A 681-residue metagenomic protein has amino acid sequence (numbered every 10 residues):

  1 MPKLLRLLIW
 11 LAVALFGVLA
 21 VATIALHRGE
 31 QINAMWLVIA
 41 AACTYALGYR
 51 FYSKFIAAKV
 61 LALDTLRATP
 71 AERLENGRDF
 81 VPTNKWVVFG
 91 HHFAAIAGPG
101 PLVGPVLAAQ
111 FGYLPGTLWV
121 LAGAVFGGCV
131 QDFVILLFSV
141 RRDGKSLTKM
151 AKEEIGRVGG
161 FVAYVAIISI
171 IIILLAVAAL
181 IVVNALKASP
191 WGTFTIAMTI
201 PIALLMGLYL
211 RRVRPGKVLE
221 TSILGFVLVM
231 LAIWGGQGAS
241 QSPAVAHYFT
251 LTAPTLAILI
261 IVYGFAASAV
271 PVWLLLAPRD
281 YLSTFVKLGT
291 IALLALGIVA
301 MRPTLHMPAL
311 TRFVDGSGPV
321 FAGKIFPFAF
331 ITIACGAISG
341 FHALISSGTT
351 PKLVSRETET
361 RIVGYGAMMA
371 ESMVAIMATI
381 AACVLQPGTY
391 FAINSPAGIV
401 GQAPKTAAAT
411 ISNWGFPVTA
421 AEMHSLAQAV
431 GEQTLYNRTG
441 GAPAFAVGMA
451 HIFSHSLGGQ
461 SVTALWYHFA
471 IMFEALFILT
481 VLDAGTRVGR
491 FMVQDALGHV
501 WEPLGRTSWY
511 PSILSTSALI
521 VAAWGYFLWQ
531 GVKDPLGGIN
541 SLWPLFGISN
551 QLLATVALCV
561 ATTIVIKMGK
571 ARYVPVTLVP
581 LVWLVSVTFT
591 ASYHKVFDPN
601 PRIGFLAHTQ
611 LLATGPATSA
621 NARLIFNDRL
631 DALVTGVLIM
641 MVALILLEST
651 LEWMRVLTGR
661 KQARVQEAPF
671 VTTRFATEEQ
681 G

Functional and structural regions predicted by a protein language model:
M1-A14, L47-L102, T284, G323-F328: Membrane-interface "cap" regions at the ends of multi-pass membrane proteins
V18-Q31, L102, L114, I172-A188 (+11 more regions): Transmembrane helix-loop junctions in multi-pass membrane proteins
A22-R28, N33, D79-R142, E153-R157 (+8 more regions): Membrane-interface helix-loop-helix modules in multi-pass membrane proteins
Q31-R50, A108-F138, T148, W191-T199 (+5 more regions): Extracellular loop-to-transmembrane helix junctions
M35-A42, L47-V60, A166, P190-I233 (+6 more regions): Membrane-interface loop-to-helix entry segments
S53-V81, L107, L121, V130-G159 (+6 more regions): Flexible loop linkers connecting adjacent transmembrane helices in multi-pass alpha-helical membrane transporters
E154-I172, G364-I376, T439-G441, Q460-A470 (+4 more regions): Loop-to-transmembrane helix boundary motifs in multi-pass membrane proteins
I298-V314, M369-V447, A484, W529-D534: Extracellular/periplasmic helix-exit of transmembrane alpha-helices
